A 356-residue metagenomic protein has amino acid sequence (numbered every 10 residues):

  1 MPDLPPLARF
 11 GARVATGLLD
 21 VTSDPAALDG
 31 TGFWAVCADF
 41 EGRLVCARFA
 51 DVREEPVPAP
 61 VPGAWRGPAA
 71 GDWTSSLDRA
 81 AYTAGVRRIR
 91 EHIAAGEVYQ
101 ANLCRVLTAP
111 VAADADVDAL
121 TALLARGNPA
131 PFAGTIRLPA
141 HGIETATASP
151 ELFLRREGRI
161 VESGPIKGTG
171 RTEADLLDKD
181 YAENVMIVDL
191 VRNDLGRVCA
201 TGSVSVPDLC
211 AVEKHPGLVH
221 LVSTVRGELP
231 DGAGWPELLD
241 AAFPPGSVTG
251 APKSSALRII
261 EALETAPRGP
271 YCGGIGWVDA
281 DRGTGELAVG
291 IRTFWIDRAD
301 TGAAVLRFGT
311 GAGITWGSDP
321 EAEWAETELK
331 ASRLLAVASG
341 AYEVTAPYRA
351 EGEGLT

Functional and structural regions predicted by a protein language model:
M1-T356: Extended alpha-helical targeting/anchoring segments, especially N-terminal organellar/secretory targeting helices
